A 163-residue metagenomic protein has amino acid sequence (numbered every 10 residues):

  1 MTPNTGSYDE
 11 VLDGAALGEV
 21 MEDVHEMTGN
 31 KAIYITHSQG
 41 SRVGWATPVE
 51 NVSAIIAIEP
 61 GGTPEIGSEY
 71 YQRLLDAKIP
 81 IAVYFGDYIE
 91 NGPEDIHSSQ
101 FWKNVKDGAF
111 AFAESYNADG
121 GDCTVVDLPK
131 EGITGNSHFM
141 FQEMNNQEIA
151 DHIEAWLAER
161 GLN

Functional and structural regions predicted by a protein language model:
M1-V11: Cap/lid segment of the alpha/beta-hydrolase catalytic domain
V11-A32, W156: Conserved acidic catalytic loop of the alpha/beta-hydrolase fold
A16-E19, R42-V43, A111, E148 (+1 more regions): Extracytoplasmic/secreted proteins, especially bacterial periplasmic and envelope-associated proteins
M27, I35-T36, E50, L74-A77: Extracellular/periplasmic catalytic domains that process cell-envelope and extracellular macromolecules
Y34-G44: Gly/Ala-rich beta-loop-alpha elbow adjacent to hydrolase catalytic centers
A46-P48: Aromatic pocket-lining residues of Rossmann-like dinucleotide-binding sites
A54-L128: The feature captures the conserved acid-bearing segment of alpha/beta-hydrolase catalytic domains
D119, E131-N163: Catalytic active-site module of serine/aspartate enzymes centered on a nucleophile-bearing elbow/loop
